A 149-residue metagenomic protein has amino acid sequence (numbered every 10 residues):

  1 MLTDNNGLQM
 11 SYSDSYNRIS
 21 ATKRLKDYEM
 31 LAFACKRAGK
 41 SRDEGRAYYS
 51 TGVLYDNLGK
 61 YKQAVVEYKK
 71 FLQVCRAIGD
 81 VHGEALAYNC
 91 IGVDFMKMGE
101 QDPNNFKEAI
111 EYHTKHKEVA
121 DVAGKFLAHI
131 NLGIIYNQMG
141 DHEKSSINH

Functional and structural regions predicted by a protein language model:
M1-D43: Flexible inter-repeat linkers and adjacent short helices within tandem amphipathic alpha-helical repeat scaffolds
G7-N17, D43-N57, H82-K97, G124-Q138: Conserved alpha-helical positions within TPR/SEL1-like repeat arrays
L31, Y48, E67, F71 (+5 more regions): Aromatic/pi-system hotspot detector in well-structured domains
A32-K36, Y55, C75, H113-H116 (+3 more regions): Eukaryotic all-alpha helical interaction scaffolds
